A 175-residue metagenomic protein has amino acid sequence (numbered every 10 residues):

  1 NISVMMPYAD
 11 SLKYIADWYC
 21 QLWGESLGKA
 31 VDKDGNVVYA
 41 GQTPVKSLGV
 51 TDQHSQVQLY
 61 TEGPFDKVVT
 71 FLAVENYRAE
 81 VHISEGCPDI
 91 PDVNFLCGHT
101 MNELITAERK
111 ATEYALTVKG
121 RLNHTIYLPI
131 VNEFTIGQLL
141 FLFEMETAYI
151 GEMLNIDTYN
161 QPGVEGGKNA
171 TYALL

Functional and structural regions predicted by a protein language model:
N1-L175: A SIS-like phosphosugar-recognition module
